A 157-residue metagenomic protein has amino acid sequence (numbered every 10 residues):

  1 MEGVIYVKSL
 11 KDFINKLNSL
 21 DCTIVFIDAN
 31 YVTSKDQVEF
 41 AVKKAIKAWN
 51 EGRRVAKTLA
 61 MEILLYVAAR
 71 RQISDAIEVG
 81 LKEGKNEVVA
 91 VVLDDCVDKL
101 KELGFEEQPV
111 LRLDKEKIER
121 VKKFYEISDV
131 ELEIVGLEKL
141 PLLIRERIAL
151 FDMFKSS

Functional and structural regions predicted by a protein language model:
E2, I24-N30, L64, A90 (+1 more regions): Generic preference for hydrophobic/aromatic residues in regular secondary structure cores
E2-L59: N-terminal interaction modules that seed assembly of large macromolecular complexes
S9, S19, S34, S74 (+2 more regions): Generic serine detector
F13-K16, A76, K99-L100: Hydrophobic side chains in well-ordered alpha-helices
K35, E39-D98: Ordered, amphipathic secondary-structure segments that act as subunit-interaction surfaces in large macromolecular
L81-S157: Glycine-rich, aromatic-bearing surface loops/beta-hairpins
